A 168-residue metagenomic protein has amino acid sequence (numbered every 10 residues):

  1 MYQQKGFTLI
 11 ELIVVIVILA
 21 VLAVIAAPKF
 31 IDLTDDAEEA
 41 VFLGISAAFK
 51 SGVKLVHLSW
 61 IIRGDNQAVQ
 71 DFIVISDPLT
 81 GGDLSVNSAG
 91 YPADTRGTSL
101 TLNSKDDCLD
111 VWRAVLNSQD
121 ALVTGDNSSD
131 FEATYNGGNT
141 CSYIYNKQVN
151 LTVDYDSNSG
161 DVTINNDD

Functional and structural regions predicted by a protein language model:
M1-D35, V41: N-terminal single-pass transmembrane signal-anchor helix
A20, D32, E39-A40, K50 (+2 more regions): Alpha-helical interaction segments
A37-G64: Membrane-proximal N-terminal amphipathic helix
L58-D168: Periplasmic/extracellular, small/polar-rich flexible segments of pilin-like filament-forming proteins
